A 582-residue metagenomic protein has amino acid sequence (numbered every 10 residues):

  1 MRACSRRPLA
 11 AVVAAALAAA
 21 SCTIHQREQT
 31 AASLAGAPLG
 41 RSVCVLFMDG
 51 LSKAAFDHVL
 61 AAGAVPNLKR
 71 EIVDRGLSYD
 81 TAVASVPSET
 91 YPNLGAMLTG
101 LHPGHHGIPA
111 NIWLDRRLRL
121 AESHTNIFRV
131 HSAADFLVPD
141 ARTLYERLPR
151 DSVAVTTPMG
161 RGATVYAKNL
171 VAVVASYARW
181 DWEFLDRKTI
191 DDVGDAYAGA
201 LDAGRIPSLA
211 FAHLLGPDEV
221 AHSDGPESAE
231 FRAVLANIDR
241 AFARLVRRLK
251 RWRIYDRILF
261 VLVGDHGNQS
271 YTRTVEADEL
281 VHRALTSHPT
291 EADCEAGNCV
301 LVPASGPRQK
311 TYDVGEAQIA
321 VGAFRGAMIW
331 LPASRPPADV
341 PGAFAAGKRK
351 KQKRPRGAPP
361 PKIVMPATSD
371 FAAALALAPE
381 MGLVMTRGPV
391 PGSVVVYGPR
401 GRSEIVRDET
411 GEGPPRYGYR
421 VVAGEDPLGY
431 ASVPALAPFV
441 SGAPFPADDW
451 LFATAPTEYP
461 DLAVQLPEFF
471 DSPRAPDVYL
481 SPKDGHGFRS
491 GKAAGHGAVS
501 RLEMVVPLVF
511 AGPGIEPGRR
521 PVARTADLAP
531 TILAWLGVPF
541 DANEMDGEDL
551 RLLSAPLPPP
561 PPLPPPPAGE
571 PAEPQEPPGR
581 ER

Functional and structural regions predicted by a protein language model:
H25-G40, K53-R147, P158, A163-V165 (+1 more regions): Active-site nucleophile/metal-coordination loop of metallo-enzymes that catalyze phosphate/sulfate and related
P38-A54, E71-I72, M97, L148 (+8 more regions): Beta-strand elements within well-structured catalytic alpha/beta cores of enzymes that handle phosphate/sulfate esters
G63, L77, P87-E89, N111-A133 (+2 more regions): Secreted, luminal/periplasmic, and some membrane-associated catalytic domains that remodel anionic oxygen-ester
A96, G100-S228, V234, R407 (+2 more regions): His/Asp/Glu-rich, glycine-adjacent segments that coordinate divalent cations and/or stabilize oxyanion chemistry on
E183-D202, P217-L259, N268-S270, A284-E295 (+4 more regions): A long, amphipathic alpha-helix that forms part of the scaffold/cap immediately adjacent to metal-dependent active
G382-G398, T454-A455, Y459, V538-P574 (+1 more regions): Polar, surface-exposed loop/tail segments that function as active-site lids or cofactor/substrate-recognition elements
K483-R519: Low-complexity, glycine/alanine/valine/leucine- and proline-rich hydrophobic stretches
